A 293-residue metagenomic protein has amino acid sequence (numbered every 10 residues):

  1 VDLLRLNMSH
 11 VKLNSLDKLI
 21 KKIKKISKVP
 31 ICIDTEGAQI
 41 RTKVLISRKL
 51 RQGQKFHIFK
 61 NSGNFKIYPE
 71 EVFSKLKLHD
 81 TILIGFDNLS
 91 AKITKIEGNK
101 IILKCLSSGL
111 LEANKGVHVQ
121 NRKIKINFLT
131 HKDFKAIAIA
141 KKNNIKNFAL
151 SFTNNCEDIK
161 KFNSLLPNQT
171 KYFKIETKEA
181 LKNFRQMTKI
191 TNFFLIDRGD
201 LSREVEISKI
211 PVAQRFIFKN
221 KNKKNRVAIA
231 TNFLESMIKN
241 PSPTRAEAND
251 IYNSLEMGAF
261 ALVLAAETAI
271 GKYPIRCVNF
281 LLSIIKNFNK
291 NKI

Functional and structural regions predicted by a protein language model:
V1-I293: Non-catalytic helical/linker scaffolds that mediate oligomerization, partner binding, and domain coupling around large
